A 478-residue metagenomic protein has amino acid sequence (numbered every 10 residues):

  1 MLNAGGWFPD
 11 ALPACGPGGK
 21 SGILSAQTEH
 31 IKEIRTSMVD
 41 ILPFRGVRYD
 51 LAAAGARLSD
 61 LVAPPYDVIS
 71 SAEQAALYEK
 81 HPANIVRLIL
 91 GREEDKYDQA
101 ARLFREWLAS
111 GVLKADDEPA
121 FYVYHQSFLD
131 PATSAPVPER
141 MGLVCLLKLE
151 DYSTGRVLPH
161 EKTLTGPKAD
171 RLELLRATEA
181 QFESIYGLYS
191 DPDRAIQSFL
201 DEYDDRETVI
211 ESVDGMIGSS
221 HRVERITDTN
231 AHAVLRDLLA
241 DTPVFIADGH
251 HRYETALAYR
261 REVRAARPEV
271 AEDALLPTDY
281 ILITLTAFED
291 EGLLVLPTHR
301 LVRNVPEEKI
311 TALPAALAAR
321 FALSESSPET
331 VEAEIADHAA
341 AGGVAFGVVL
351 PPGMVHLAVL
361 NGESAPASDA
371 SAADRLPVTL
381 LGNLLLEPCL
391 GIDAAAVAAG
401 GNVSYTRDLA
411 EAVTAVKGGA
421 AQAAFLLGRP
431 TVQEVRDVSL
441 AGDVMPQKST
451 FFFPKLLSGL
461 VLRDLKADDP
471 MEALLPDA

Functional and structural regions predicted by a protein language model:
L2-W7: Extreme N-terminal basic, low-complexity initiation segments that serve as generic localization/processing leaders
P9-D10, K20-I23, Q27-I34: Short, positively charged and aromatic/hydrophobic N-terminal segments
K32-A478: Surface-exposed, charge/polar-rich loops and edge strands
